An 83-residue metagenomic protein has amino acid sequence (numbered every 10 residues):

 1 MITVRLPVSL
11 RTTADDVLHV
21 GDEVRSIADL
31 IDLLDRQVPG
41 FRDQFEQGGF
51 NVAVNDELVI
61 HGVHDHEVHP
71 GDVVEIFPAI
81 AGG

Functional and structural regions predicted by a protein language model:
M1-G82: Ubiquitin-like/PB1-type beta-grasp interaction modules and other compact soluble beta-rich domains
